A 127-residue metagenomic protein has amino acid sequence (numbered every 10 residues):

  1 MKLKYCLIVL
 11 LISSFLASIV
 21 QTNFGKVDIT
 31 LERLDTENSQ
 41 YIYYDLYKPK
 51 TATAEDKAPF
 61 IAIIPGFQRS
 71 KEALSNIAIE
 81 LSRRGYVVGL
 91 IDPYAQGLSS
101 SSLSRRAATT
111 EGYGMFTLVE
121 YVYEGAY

Functional and structural regions predicted by a protein language model:
K4-I19: Hydrophobic membrane-insertion alpha-helices, especially the h-region of bacterial N-terminal signal peptides
A17-D56: N-terminal cap/lid segment of alpha/beta-hydrolase-fold proteins
Y44, D56-A58, A73-S75, S99-S102: Short, solvent-exposed loop/turn and secondary-structure capping segments
E55-G66: Short beta-strand element of the alpha/beta-hydrolase
I61, L74-A78, S82, G112-V119: Extracytoplasmic/secreted envelope proteins and their assembly/folding machinery, especially bacterial periplasmic
Q68-A78, P93: The serine-hydrolase catalytic nucleophile loop
S82-S102: Conserved alpha/beta-hydrolase
R106-Y127: Alpha/beta-hydrolase active-site loop
